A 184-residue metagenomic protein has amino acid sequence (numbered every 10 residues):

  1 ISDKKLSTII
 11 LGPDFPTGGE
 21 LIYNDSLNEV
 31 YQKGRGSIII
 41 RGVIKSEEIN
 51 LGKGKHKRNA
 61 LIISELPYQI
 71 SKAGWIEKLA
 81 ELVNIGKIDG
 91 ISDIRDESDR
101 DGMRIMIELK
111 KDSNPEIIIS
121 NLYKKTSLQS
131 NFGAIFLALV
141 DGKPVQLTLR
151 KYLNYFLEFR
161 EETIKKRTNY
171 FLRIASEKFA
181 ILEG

Functional and structural regions predicted by a protein language model:
I1-G184: C-terminal interaction appendages of subunits in large macromolecular complexes
